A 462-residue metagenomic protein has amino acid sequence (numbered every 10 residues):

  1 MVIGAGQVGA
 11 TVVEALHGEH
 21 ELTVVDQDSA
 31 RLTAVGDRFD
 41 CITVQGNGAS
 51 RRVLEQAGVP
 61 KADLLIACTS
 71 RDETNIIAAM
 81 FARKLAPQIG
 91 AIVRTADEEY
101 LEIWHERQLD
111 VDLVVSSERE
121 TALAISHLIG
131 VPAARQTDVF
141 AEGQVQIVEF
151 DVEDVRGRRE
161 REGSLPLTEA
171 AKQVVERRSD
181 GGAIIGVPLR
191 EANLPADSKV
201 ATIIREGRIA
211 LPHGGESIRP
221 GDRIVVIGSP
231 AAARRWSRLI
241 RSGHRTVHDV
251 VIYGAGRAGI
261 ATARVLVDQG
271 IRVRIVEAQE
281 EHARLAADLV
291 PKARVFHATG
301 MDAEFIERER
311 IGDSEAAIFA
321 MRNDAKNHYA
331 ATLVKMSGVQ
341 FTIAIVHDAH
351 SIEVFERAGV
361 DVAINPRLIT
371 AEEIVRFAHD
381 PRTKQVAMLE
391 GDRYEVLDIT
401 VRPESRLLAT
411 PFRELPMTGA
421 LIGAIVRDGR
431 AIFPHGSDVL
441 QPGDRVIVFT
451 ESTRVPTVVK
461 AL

Functional and structural regions predicted by a protein language model:
M1-L462: Cytosolic regulatory regions of ion transport systems
